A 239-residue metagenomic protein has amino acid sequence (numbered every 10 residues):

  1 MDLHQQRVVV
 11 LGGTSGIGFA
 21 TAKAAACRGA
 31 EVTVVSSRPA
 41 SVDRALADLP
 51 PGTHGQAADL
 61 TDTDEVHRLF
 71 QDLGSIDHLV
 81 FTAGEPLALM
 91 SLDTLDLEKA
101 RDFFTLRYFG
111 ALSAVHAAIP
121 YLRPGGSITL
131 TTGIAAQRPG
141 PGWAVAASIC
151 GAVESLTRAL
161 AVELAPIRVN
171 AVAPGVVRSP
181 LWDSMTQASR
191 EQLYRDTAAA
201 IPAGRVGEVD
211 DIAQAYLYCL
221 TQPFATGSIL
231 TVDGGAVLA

Functional and structural regions predicted by a protein language model:
R7, T14-S15: Conserved glycine-rich cofactor-binding loop
L49-D64: Rossmann-fold cofactor-recognition segment
V80, G110-A118, L156-T157, A215: Hydrophobic positions on the long internal alpha-helix of Rossmann-like NAD(P)-dependent oxidoreductase domains
G84-R101, D183: Conserved mid-core segment of classical short-chain dehydrogenase/reductases
A100-F104, Y108, S113, S127-A165 (+1 more regions): Catalytic loop of short-chain dehydrogenase/reductase
E154, E163-R178, A225-V232: Conserved Rossmann-fold SDR core element
R190-D211: Catalytic Tyr-x(3-8)-Lys segment
R205-V232: C-terminal substrate-recognition "lid" of short-chain dehydrogenase/reductases
